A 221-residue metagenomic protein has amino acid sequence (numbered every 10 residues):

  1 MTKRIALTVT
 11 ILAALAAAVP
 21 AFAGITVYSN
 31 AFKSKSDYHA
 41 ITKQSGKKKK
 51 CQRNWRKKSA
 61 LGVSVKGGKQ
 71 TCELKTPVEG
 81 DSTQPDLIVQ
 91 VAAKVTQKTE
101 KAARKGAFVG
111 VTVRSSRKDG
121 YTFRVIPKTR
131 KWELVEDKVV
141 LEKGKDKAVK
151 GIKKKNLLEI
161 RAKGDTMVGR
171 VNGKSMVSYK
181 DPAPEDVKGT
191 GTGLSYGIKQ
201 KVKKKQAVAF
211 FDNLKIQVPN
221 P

Functional and structural regions predicted by a protein language model:
V9-A18: Bacterial N-terminal signal peptides
A23-G46: Extracellular carbohydrate-recognition regions
F32, D212-I216: Extracellular beta-strand elements of beta-rich domains used for carbohydrate recognition/degradation or cell-matrix
F32, V91, N156-P182: Carbohydrate-binding surfaces in secreted/extracellular proteins
C51-C72: Short carbohydrate-recognition loop motifs
K66-L134: Secretory/extracellular carbohydrate-interaction modules and structurally similar beta-sandwich "look-alikes"
E136-L157: Short, aromatic/His-centered strand-loop micro-motif at the edge of beta-sheets
Y179-D212: Flexible glycan-contacting loops in extracellular carbohydrate-active proteins
